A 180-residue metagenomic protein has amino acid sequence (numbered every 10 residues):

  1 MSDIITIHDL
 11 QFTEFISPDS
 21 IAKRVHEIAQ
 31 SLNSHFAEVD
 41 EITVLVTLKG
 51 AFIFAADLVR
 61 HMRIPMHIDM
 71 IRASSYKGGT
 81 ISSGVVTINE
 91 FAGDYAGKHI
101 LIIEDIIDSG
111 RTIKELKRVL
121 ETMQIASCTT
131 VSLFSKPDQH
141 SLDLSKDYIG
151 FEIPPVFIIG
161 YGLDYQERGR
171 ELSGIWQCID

Functional and structural regions predicted by a protein language model:
M1-D180: PRPP-associated nucleotide enzymes
